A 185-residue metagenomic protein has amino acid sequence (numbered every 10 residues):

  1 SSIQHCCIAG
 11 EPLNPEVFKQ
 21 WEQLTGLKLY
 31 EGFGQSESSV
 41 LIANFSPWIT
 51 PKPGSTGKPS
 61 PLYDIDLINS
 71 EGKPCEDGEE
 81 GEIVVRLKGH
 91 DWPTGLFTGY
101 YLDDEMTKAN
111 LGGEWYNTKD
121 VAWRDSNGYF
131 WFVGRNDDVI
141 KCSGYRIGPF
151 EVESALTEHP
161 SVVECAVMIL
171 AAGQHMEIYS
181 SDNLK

Functional and structural regions predicted by a protein language model:
S1-P51, D64: Gly/Ser/Thr-rich phosphate-binding loop
C7-A9, I68-S70, R86, L102 (+6 more regions): Thr-Gly-centered strand-to-loop micro-motif
G10, G34, G57, D120 (+1 more regions): Active-site glycine-centered loops adjacent to acidic/histidine catalytic or metal-binding residues that shape
K19, G54, E105, S154: Active-site phosphate/pyrophosphate- and oxyanion-stabilizing loops and adjacent acidic/basic residues in soluble
S55-L62, Y116: Short coil-to-beta-strand transition motifs
P59-L62, K73-A109, I147: Conserved ATP/PPi-binding loop(s) of AMP-dependent carboxylate-activating enzymes
N69-E71, E80, G112, S126-N127 (+2 more regions): Residue-level recognition of short loop/turn positions
M106, K119-K185: AMP-binding/adenylate-forming catalytic core of the ANL superfamily
